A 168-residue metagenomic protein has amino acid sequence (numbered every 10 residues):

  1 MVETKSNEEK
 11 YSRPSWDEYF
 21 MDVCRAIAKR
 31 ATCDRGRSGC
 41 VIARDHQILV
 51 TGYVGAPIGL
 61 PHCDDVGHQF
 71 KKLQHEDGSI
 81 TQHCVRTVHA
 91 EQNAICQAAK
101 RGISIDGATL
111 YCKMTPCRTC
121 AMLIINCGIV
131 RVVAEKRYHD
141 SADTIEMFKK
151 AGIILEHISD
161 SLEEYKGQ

Functional and structural regions predicted by a protein language model:
M1-Q168: Zinc-dependent deaminase catalytic domain
